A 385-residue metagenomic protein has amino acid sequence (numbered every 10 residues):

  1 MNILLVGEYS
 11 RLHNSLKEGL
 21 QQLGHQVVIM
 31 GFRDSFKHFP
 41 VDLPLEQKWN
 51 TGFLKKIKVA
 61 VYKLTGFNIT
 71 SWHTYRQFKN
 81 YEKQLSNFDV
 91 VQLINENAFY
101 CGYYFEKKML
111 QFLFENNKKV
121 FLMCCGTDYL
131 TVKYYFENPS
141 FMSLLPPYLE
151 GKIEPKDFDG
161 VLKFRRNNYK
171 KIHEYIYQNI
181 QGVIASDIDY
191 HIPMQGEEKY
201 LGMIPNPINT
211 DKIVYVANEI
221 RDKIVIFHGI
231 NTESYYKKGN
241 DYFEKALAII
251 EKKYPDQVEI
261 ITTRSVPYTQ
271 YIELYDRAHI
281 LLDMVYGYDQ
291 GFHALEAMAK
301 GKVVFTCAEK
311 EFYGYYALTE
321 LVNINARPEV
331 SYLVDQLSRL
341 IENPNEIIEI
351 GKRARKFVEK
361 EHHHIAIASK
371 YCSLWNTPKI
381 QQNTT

Functional and structural regions predicted by a protein language model:
N2-V6, Y81-F105, K119-L122, I280: Short N-terminal targeting/anchoring amphipathic segment
D42, L122-R166, E233, E309 (+1 more regions): Acceptor-binding helix/loop patch of EC 2.4 sugar-transfer enzymes, predominantly nucleotide-sugar-dependent
T131-V132, G160-L201: A short, active-site helix/loop in glycosyltransferases that binds the activated sugar's phosphate group
L201-K238, E244: Conserved donor-binding/catalytic core segment of Leloir-type glycosyltransferases
D276-D289, K302: Acidic donor-binding loop of glycosyltransferase active sites
V303-A308: Short hydrophobic beta-strand element within catalytic cores of glycosyltransferases and related nucleotide-activated
G314-Q336: Change "using UDP/GDP/dTDP sugars" to "using nucleotide sugars
E342-N376: A charged, aromatic-enriched C-terminal amphipathic alpha-helix characteristic of glycosyltransferases across folds
